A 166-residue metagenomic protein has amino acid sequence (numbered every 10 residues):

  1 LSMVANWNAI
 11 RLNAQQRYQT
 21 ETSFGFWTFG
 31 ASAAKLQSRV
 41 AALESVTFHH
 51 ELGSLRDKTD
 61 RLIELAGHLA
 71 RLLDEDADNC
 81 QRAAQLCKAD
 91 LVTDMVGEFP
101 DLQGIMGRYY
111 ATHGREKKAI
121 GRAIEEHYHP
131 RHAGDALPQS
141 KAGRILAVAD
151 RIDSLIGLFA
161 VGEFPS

Functional and structural regions predicted by a protein language model:
L1-S166: Amphipathic alpha-helical "coupling" segments that flank catalytic cores
